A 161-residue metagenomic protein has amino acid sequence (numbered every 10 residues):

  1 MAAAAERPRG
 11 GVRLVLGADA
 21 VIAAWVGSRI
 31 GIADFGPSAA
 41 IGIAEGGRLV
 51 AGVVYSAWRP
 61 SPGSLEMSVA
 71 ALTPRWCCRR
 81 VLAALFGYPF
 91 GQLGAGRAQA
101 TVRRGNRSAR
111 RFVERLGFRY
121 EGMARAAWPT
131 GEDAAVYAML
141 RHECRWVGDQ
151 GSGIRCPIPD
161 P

Functional and structural regions predicted by a protein language model:
M1-I30: Short amphipathic alpha-helix that is part of the acyltransferase structural core
G31-G42, P62: A short helix-loop-beta-strand connector motif used in the catalytic cores of GNAT acetyltransferases and, in some
R48-A57: Conserved beta-strand in the GNAT
S61-T73, T101: Conserved acetyl-CoA binding element of GNAT-fold acetyltransferases
G91-V102: Conserved GNAT acetyl-CoA-binding A-motif
T101, R119-A134: Conserved catalytic-core motifs of GNAT/GCN5-like acyltransferases
G105-G122: Conserved active-site alpha-helix within GNAT-family acetyltransferase domains
A127-P159: C-terminal "cap" of GNAT-fold acetyltransferases
